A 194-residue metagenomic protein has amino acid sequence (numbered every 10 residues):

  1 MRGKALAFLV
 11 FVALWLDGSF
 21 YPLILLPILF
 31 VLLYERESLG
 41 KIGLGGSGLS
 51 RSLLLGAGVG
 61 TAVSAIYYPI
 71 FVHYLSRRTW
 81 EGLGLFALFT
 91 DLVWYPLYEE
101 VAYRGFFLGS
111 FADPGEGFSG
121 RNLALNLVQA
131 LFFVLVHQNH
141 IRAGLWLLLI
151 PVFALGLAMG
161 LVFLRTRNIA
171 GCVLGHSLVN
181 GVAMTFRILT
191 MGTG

Functional and structural regions predicted by a protein language model:
M1-F11, A62-W80, N168-N180: Contiguous hydrophobic segments
M1-L44, S64, L127, A143-G144 (+1 more regions): N-terminal, membrane-interfacial amphipathic/helix-forming hydrophobic leader that caps and precedes the first
M1-L6, S50-L53, G120-A124: N-terminal membrane topogenic signal
L14-G18, F71-R78, H137-W146: Membrane-interface helix caps and helix-loop-helix hairpins in membrane proteins
R36-Y98, D113-P114, F118, T193-G194: Juxtamembrane helix-loop-helix connectors linking adjacent transmembrane helices in multi-pass membrane enzymes
G82-G194: Transmembrane helix-loop-helix hairpins at the membrane interface of multi-pass integral membrane proteins
